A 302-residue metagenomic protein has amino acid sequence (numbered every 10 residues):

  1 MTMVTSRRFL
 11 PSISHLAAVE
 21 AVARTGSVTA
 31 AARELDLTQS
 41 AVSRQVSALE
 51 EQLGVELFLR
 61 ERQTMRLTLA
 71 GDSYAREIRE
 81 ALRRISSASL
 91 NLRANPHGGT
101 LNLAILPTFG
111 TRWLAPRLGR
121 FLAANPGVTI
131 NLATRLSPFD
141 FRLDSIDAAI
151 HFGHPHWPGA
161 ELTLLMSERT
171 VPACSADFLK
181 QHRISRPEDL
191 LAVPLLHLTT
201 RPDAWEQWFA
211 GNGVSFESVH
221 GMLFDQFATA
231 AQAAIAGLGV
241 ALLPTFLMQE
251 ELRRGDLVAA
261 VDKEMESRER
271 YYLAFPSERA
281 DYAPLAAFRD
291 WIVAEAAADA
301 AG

Functional and structural regions predicted by a protein language model:
M1-F9, G127, T245-R254, K263-G302: C-terminal effector-binding regulatory domain of bacterial HTH transcription factors
L16-V19, A31, T68-G71, G237: Hydrophobic two-helix hairpin corresponding to the core of helix-turn-helix DNA-binding domains
E20-D36: Short helix-boundary/capping micro-motifs
L49-E50, L257: Conserved amphipathic alpha-helical core elements
E50-L67: A short LG(V/I)-centered, amphipathic sequence patch enriched for acidic residue(s) preceding the LG motif
R62-M65, L69-D72, R76, R83-A104: Short helix-loop hinge/linker segments at domain boundaries
G98-P158: Central regulatory/effector-binding core of bacterial HTH transcription factors
L143, P155-R268, E295-G302: C-terminal regulatory
